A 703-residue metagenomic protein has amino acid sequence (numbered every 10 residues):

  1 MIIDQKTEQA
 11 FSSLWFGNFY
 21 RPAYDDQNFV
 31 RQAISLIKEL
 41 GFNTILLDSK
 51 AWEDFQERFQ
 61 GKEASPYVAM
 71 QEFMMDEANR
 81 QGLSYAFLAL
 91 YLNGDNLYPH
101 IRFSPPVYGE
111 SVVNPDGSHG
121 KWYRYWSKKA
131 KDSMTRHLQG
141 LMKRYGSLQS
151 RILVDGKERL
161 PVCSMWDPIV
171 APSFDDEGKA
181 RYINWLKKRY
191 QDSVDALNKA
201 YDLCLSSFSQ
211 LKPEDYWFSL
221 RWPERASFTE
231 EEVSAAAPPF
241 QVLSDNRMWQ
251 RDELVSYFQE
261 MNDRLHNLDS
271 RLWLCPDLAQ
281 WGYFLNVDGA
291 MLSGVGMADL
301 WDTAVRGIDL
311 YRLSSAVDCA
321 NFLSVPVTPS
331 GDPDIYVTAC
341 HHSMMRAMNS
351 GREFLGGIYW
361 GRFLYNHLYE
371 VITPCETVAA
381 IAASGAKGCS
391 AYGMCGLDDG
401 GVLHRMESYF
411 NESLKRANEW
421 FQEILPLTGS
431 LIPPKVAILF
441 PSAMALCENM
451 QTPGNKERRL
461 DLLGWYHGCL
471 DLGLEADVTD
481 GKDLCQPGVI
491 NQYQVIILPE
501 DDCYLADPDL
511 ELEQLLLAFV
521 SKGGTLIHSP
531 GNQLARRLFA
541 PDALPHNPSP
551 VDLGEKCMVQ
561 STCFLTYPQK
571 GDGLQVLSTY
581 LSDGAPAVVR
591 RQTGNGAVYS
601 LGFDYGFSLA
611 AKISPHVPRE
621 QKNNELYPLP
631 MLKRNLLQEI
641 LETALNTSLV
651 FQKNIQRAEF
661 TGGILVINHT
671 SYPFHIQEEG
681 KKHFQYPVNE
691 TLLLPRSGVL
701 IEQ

Functional and structural regions predicted by a protein language model:
M1-E39, L427: N-terminal carbohydrate-binding accessory modules
S12-D25, A51-V68, D116-R136, A236-S256 (+6 more regions): The substrate-binding groove and active-site-proximal loops of carbohydrate-active enzymes, especially glycoside
S12-N18, I45-L47, Y85-A89, I152-V154 (+4 more regions): Hydrophobic faces of well-ordered beta-strands that scaffold small-molecule active sites in alpha/beta enzyme cores
V30-L40, L46-E110, M261-L268: Aromatic-lined substrate-binding rim segments of carbohydrate-active enzymes
H100, C275-G464, G554, L577-L581 (+3 more regions): Hydrophobic targeting/anchoring helices
G109-V337: Polysaccharide-binding and catalytic clefts of secreted carbohydrate-active enzymes
I308-Y311, G468-G488: A short, well-structured beta->alpha microelement
E370, E500-Q703: A conserved amphipathic helix/loop scaffold that creates a polar/acidic microenvironment used either to coordinate
